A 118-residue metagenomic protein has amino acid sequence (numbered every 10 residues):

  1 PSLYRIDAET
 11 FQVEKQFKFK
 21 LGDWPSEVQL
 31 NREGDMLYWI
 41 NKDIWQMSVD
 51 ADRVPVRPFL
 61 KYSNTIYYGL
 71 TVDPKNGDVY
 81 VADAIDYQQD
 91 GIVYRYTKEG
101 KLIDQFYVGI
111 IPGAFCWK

Functional and structural regions predicted by a protein language model:
P1-M36: Acidic, serine/threonine- and glycine-rich low-complexity intrinsically disordered segments that serve as flexible
P1-R5, D43-S48, Q88-Y94: Structural motif
A8, V49-A51, A84, K98: Inter-blade boundary loops/turns of WD-repeat beta-propellers
Q12-K20, R53-Y62, G100-F106: A short beta-strand motif characteristic of beta-propeller blades
G22-E33, N64-V72, V108-K118: Repeated scaffold domains used in trafficking and secretory/extracellular systems, primarily beta-propellers
M36-L37, V79: Hydrophobic beta-strand positions that form the internal "hydrophobic ladder" of WD40/Gbeta-like beta-propeller blades
I40-N41, A82-A84: Recurrent small/Gly-Pro-centered beta-turn motifs in extracellular repeat architectures
I92-K118: Blade-level signature of beta-propeller repeat domains, shared across WD40, Kelch, NHL, RCC1 and BNR/Asp-box propellers
